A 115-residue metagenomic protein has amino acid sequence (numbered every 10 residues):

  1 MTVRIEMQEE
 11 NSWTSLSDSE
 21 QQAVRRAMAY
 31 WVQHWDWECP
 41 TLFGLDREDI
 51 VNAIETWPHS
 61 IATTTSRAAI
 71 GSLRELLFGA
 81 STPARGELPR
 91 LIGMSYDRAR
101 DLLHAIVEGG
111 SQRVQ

Functional and structural regions predicted by a protein language model:
M1-Q115: Positively charged, low-complexity terminal tracts and the immediately adjacent first secondary-structure elements
